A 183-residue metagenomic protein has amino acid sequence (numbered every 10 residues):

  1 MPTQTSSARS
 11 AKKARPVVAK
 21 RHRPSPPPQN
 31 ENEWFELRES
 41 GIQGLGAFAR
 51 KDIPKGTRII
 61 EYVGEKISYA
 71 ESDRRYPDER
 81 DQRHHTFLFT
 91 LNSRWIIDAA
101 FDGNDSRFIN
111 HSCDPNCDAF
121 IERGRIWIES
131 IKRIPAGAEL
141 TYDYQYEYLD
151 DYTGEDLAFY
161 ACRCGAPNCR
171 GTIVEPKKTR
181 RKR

Functional and structural regions predicted by a protein language model:
P2-A14, S112-R183: C-terminal SET catalytic tail plus cysteine-rich post-SET Zn-binding segment of SAM-dependent SET-domain
K12, V18-F120, R180: Catalytic cores of histone-lysine modification enzymes
